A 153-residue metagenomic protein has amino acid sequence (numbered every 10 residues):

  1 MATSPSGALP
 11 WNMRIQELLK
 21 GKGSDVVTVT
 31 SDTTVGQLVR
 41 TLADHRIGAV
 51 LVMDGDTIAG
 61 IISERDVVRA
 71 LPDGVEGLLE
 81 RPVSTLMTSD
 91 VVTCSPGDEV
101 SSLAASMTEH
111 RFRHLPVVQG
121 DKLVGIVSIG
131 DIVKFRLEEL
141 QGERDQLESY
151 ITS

Functional and structural regions predicted by a protein language model:
M1-S153: Tandem CBS (Cystathionine beta-synthase) repeat/Bateman regulatory domains
